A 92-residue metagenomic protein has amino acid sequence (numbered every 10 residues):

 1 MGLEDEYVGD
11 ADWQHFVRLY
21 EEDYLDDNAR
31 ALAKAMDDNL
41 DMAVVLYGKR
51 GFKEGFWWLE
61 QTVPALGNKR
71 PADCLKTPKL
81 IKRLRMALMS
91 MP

Functional and structural regions predicted by a protein language model:
M1-P92: Non-transmembrane "mature" sequence context
